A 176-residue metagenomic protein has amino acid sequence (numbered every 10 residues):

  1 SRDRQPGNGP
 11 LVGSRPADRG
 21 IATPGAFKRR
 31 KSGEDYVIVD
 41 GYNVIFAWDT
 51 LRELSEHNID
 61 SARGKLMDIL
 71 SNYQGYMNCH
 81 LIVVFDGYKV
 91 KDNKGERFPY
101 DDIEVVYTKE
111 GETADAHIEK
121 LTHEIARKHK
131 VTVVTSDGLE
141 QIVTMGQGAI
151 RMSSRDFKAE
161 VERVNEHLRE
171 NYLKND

Functional and structural regions predicted by a protein language model:
S1, R15, R19, A26-V39 (+1 more regions): Nuclease catalytic cores that cleave nucleic-acid phosphodiester bonds, predominantly acidic two-metal-ion
D3-S14: Conserved P-loop NTPase mechanochemical-coupling segment
